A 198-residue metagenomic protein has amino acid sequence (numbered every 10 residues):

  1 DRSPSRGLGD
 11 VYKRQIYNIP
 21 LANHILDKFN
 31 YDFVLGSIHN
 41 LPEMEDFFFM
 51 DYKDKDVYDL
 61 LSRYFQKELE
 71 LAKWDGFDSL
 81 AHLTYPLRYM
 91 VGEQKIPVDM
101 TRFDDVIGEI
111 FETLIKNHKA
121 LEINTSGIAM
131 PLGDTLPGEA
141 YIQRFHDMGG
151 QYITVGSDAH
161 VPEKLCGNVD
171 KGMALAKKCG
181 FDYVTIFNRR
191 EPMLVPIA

Functional and structural regions predicted by a protein language model:
D1-R2, N23-I25, E68-E70, I110 (+1 more regions): Short, flexible, glycine/charge-rich loop motifs used to bind or transfer phosphoryl groups or to couple energy/partner
D1-Y12: Single conserved hydrophobic/aromatic residue that forms the stacking wall/gate of nucleotide- or nucleobase-binding
G7, N30, G76-S79, G149 (+1 more regions): Short loop/turn motifs at secondary-structure junctions
G9, A81, S157: Single, functionally critical "micro-switch" positions that shape active/binding sites and transmembrane helices
R14-I16, F29-L114, A120-L132: Divalent metal-binding pocket/active-site signature
I16-I25, K164-G172: Metal-dependent catalytic neighborhoods of phosphoester/phosphodiester hydrolases
D27, A72-K73, H146, K177: Non-catalytic positions within long, well-ordered alpha-helices that form the structural scaffold/packing of enzyme
E93-A198: Charged catalytic cores and adjacent phosphate/nucleic-acid-binding surfaces used for phosphate/nucleic-acid chemistry
